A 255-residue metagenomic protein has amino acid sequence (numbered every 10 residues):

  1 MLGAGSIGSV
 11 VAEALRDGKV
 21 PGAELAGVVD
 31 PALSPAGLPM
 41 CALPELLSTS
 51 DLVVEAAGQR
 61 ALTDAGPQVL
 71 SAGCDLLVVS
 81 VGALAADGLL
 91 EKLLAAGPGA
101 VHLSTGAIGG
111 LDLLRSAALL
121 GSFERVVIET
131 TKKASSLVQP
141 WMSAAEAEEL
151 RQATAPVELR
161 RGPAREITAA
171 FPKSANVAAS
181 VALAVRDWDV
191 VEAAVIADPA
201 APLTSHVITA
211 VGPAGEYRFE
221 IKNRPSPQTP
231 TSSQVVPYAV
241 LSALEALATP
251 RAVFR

Functional and structural regions predicted by a protein language model:
M1-A12: Glycine-rich adenosine-cofactor-binding loop
D17-G37: NAD(P)-binding Rossmann-fold cofactor-contacting core
P31-L33, V81-L84, A107-I108: Short, ordered loop/turn segments at secondary-structure junctions
M40, L76, A100-L103: Hydrophobic beta-strand scaffold residues
L43-L52, A56-V81: Rossmann-fold NAD(P) dinucleotide-binding segment
P67, S80-A100: Rossmann-fold NAD(P)-binding glycine/threonine-rich loop
A107-R255: Active-site-lining helix/loop region of Rossmann-like oxidoreductase modules
